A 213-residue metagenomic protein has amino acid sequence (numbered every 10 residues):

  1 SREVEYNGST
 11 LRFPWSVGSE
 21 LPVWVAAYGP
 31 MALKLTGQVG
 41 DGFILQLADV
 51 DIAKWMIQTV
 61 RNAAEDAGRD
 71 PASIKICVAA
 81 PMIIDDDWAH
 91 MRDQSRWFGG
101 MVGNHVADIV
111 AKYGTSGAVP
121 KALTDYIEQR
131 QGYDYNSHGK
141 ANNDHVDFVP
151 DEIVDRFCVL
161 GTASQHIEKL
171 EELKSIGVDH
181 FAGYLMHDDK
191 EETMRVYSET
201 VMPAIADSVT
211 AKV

Functional and structural regions predicted by a protein language model:
S1-R12, K54-T59, A64-S175, A206-V213: An alpha-helical appendage that flanks or caps ligand/catalytic pockets
F13-G18, G37: Solvent-exposed alpha-helices and their adjacent loops that cap or buttress functional pockets in soluble metabolic
V17-P22, I153: A local structural motif
V23-A26, F43-L45, I74-P81, F181-G183: Hydrophobic faces of well-ordered beta-strands that scaffold small-molecule active sites in alpha/beta enzyme cores
Y28-P30: Short glycine-enriched loops at secondary-structure junctions
L33-G37, E171: Alpha-helical segments flanking ligand/cofactor-binding loops in enzyme cores
Q38-V39, I176: Structural motif
L47-V50, A182-R195: Glycine-rich, proline-tolerant flexible connector loops at the mouths of alpha/beta enzymes
